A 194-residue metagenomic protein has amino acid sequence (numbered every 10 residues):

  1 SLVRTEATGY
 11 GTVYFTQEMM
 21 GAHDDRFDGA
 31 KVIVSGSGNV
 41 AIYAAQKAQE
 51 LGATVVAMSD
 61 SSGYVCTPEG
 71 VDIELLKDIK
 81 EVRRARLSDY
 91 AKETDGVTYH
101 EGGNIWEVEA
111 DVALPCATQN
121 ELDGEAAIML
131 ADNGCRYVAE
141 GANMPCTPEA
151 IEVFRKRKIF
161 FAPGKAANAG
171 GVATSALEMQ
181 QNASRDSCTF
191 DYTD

Functional and structural regions predicted by a protein language model:
S1-R4, G134-C135: Glycine- and acidic
V3-E109: Glycine-rich phosphate/diphosphate-binding loop of Rossmann-like nucleotide-binding domains
Q17-A22, Q119, I128, M144: Conserved helix-loop functional segments at active or binding sites
M20, A131-D194: Adenosine-phosphate binding glycine-rich loop
V34, A57-D60, Y99, L114-P115 (+2 more regions): General beta-strand structural signal in soluble alpha/beta enzymes
V40-A44, E121-E125, C146-P148, A169-V172: Short glycine/serine/threonine-rich phosphate/pyrophosphate-binding segments that cradle anionic phosphate groups
T94-V97, L114-L122, A142-C146: A general structural motif
H100-A110, N120-Y137: Rossmann-fold NAD(P) dinucleotide-binding segment
